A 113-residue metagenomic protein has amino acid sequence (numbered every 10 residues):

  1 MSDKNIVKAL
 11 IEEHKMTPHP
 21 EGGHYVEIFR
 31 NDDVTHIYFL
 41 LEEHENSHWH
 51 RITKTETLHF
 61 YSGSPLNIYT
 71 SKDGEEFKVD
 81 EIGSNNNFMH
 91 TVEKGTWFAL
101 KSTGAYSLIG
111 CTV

Functional and structural regions predicted by a protein language model:
S2-T91, A99, G104-S107, C111-V113: Non-catalytic, conserved peripheral segments adjacent to functional cores
